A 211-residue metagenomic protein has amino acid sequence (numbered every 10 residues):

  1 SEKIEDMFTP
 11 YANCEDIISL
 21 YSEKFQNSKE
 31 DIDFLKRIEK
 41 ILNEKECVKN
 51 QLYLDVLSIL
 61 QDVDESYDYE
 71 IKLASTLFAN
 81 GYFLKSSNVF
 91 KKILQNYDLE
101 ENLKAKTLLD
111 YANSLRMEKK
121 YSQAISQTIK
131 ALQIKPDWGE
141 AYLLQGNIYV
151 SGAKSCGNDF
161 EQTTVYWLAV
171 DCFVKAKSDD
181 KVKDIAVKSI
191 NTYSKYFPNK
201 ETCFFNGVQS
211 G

Functional and structural regions predicted by a protein language model:
S1-I4, Y11-I17, F25-I38, K49-Y53 (+3 more regions): Generic helix N-cap/helix-start motif at coil->alpha-helix transitions
S1-K3, N147-K175, P198-F205: Short coil/linker segments at helix-helix boundaries
S22-S28, L57-S66, K92-E101, K130-K135: Solenoid-like repeat scaffolds
R37-I41, L73, K104, D110-Y111 (+4 more regions): Structural register within alpha-helical repeat arrays
E46, D98-E101, N113-K119, G146 (+3 more regions): Short coil/turn linking the two alpha-helices of tandem helical-hairpin repeats
K175-G211: Terminal, low-structured helical/coil segments at or just beyond the last alpha-helical repeat
